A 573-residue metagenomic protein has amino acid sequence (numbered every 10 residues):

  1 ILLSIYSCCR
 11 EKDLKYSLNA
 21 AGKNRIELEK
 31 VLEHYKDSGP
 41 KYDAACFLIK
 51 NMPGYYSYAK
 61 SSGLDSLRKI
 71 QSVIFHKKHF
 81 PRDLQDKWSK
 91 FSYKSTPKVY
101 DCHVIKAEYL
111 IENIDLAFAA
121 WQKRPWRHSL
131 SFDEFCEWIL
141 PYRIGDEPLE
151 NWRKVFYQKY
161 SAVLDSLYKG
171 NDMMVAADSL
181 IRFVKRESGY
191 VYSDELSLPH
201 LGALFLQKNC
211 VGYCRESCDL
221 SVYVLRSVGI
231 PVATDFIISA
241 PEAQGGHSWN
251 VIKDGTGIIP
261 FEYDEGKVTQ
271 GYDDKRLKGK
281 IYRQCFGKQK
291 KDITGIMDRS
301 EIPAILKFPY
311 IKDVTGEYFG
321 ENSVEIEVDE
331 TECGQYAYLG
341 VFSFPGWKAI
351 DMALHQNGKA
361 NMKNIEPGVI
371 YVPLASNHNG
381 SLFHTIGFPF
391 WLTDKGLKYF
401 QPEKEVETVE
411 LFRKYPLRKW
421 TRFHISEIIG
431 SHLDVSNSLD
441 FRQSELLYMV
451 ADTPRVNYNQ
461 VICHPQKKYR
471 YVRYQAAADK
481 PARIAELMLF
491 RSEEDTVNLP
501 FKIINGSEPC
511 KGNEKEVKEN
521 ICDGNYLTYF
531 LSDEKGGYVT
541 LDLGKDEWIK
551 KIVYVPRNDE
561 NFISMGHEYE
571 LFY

Functional and structural regions predicted by a protein language model:
D13, N19, H34-D37, L167-D178 (+3 more regions): Hydrophobic/aromatic-rich core segments of domains that either
N19, K30, S38-N209, G245: Secondary-structure boundary elements
G320-T331, K414: A short, amphipathic beta-strand motif
Y336-A353, L433-Y448: Short amphipathic beta-strand segments in non-cytosolic proteins
K359-V372, S376-N379, Q466-K468: Short Pro-Gly-centered beta-turn/loop motif in secreted/extracellular proteins
H378-K404, L489: Structured interaction patches on ligand/partner-binding surfaces of diverse proteins
E403-Y458, H464-K468, K480-I549, V555-S564: Disordered, acidic Ser/Thr/Pro-rich linker "stalks" and the adjacent N-terminal cap of the next globular domain
Y474-K480: Short beta-strand-plus-loop segments that form exposed binding edges in beta-rich domains
